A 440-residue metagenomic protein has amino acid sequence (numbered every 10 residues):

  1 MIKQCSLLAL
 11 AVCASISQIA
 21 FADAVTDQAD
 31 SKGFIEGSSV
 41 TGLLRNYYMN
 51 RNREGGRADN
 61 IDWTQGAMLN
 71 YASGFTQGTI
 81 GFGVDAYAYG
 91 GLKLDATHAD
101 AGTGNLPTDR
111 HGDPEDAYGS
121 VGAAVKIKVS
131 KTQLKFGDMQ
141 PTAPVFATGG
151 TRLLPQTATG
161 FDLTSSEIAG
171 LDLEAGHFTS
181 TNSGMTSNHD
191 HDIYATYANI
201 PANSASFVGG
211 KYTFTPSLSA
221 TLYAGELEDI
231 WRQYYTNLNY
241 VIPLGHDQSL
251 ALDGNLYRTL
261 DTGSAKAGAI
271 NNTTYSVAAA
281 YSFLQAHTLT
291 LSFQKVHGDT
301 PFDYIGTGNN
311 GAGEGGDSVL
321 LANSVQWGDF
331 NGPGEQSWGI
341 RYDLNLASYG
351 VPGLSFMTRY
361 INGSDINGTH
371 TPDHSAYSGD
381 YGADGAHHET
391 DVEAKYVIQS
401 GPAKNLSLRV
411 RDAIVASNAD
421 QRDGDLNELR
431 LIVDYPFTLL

Functional and structural regions predicted by a protein language model:
C13, Q18-D138, A386, E393-Q399 (+1 more regions): Beta-barrel outer-membrane channel/assembly domains of diderm bacteria
E36, I61-A67, A117-V121, P155-T159 (+6 more regions): Residues that define the transmembrane beta-barrel architecture of outer-membrane proteins
G42, A67-S73, A123-I127, F161-S165 (+6 more regions): Residues on the lipid-exposed face of transmembrane beta-strands in outer-membrane beta-barrel proteins
L44-Y48, L134-T148, L173-H177, V208 (+5 more regions): Transmembrane beta-strand segments that form the barrel wall of outer-membrane beta-barrel proteins
G78-G81, K131-K135, G170-E174, N182 (+7 more regions): Repeated loop/turn-to-beta-strand initiation elements of outer-membrane beta-barrel proteins
L92-L94, E174-Y197, S204-A205, D247-G334 (+1 more regions): Outer-membrane beta-barrel translocator/channel fold
H98-D116, G122, T132-K211, T215 (+3 more regions): Surface-exposed coil loops of outer-membrane beta-barrel proteins
V296-G385, E389-V392: C-terminal structural cap/anchor segments
